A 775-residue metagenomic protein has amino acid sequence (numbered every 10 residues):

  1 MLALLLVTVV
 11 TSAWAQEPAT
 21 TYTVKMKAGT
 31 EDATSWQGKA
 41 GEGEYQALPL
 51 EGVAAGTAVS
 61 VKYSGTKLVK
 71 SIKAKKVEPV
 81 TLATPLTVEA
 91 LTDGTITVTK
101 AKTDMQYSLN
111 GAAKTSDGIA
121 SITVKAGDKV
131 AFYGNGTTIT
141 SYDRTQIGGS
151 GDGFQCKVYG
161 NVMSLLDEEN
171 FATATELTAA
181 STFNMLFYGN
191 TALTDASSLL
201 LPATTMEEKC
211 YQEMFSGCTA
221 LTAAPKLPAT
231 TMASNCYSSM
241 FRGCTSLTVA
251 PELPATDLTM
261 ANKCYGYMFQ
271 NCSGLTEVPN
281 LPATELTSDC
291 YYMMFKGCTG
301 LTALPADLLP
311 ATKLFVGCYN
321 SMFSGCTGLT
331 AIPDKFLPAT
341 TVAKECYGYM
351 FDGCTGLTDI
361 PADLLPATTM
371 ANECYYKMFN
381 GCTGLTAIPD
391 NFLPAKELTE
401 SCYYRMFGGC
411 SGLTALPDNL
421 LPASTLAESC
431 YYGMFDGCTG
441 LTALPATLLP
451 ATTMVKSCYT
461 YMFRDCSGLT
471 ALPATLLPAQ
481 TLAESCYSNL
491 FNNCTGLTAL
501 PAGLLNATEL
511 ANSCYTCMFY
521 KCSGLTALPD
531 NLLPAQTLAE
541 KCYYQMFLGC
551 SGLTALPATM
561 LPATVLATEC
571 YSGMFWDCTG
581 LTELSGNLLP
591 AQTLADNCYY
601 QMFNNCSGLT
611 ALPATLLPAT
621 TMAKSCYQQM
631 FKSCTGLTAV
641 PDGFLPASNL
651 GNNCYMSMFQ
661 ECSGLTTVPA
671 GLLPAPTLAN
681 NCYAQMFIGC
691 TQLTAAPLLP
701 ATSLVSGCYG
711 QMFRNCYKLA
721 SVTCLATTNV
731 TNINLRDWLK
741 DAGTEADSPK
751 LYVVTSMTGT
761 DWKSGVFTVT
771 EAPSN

Functional and structural regions predicted by a protein language model:
M1, T11-P18, K25, G29-Q46 (+3 more regions): Solvent-exposed loop and capping/linker segments of extracellular ligand-binding repeat ectodomains
